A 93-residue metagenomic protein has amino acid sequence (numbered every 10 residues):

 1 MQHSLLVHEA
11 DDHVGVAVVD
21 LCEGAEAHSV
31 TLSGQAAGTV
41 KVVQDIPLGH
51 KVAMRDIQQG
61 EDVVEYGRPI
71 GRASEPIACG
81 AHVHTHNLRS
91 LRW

Functional and structural regions predicted by a protein language model:
Q2-W93: N-terminal small-residue-enriched
